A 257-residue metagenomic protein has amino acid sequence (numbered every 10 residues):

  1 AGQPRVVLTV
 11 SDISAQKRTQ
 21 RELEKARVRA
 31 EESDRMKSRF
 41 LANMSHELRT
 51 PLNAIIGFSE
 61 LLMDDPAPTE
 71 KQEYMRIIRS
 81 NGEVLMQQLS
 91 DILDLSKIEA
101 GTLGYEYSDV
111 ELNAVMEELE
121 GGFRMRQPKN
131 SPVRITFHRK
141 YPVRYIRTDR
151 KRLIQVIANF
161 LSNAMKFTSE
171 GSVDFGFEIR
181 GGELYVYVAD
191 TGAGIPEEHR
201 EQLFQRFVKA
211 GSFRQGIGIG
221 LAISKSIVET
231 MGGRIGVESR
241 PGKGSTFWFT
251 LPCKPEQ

Functional and structural regions predicted by a protein language model:
G2-D12: PAS-family sensory domains
E22-D64: Primarily the dimerization/phosphotransfer
S80-M86: Short alpha-helical segment of the dimerization/phosphotransfer core of two-component systems
S96-Y107: Helix-loop junction within the histidine kinase core
I195-F207, F247: Short conserved segment of the HATPase_c
G220, S224: Short alpha-helical Gxxx[C/S/T] motif in the catalytic ATP-binding
